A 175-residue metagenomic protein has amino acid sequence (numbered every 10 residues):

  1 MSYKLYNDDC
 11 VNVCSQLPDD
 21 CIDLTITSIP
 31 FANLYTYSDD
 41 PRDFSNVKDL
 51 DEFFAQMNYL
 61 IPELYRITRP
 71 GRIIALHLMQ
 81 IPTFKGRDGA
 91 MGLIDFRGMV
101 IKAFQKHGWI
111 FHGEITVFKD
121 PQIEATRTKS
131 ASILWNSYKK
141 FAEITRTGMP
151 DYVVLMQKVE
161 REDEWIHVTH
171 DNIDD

Functional and structural regions predicted by a protein language model:
M1-D175: Core catalytic lobe of class I
